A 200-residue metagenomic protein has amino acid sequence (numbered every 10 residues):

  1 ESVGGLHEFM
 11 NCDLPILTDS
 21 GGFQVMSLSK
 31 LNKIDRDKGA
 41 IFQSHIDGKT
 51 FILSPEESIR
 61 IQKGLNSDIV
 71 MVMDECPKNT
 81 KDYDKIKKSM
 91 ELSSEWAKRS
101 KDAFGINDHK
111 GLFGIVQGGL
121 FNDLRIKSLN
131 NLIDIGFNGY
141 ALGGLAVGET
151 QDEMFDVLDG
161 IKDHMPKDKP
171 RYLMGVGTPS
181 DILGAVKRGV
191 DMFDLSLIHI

Functional and structural regions predicted by a protein language model:
E1-I106: Non-catalytic, usually N-terminal nucleic-acid engagement modules in DNA/RNA processing proteins
D19, Q62, G114, L132 (+1 more regions): Conserved, mostly hydrophobic/aromatic
A40-L53, L112-R125, Y172: Active-site mouth loops of central-metabolism enzymes
G64, L92-L112, G118-V147: Alpha/beta enzyme core
T80-M90, G148-D159: Active-site-adjacent beta->alpha loops and helix N-cap segments on the catalytic face of soluble alpha/beta enzymes
I106-G114, H164-M174: Short beta-strand/loop segments at the ligand-binding rim of alpha/beta enzyme cores
K127-S128, T178-V190: Catalytic cores of alpha/beta
I198-I200: Conserved small/polar residues in nucleotide/adenosyl-binding loops
